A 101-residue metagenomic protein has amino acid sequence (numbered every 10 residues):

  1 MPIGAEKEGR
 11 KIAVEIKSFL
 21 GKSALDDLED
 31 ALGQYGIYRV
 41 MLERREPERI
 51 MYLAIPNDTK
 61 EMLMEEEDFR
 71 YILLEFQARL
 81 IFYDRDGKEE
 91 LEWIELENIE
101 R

Functional and structural regions predicted by a protein language model:
M1-I3, K7-A24, Y38: Conserved catalytic cores of phosphodiester-cleaving nucleases, focusing on short active-site segments
K11, E29, D68, L96-R101: Basic, low-complexity intrinsically disordered segments
V14, Q77-R101: Phosphate-binding site recognition
S18, N57, E97: A short beta-strand motif that forms part of the nucleic acid-binding face of small beta-barrel RNA-binding folds
L20, D58, G87-E89: Residue-level detector of flexible, active-site-proximal loop/helix-junction positions within diverse enzyme catalytic
A24-A31: Short, conserved glycine- and acidic-residue-centered signature motifs in active-site or ligand-binding loops
L28, V40-F76, Y83-R85: Nucleic-acid nuclease catalytic cores
